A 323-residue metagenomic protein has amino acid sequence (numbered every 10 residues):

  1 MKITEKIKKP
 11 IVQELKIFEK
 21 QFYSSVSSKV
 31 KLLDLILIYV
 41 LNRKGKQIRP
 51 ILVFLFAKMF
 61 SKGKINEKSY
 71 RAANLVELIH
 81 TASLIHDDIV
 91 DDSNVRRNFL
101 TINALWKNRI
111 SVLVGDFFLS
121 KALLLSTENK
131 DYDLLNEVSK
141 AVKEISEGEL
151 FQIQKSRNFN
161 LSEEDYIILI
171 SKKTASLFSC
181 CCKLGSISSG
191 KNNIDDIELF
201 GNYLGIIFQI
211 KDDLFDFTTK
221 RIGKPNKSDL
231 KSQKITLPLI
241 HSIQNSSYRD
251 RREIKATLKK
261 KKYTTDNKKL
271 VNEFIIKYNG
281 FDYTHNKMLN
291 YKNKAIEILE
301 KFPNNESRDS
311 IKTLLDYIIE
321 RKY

Functional and structural regions predicted by a protein language model:
M1-Y323: All-alpha prenyltransferase/terpene-synthase fold signal
